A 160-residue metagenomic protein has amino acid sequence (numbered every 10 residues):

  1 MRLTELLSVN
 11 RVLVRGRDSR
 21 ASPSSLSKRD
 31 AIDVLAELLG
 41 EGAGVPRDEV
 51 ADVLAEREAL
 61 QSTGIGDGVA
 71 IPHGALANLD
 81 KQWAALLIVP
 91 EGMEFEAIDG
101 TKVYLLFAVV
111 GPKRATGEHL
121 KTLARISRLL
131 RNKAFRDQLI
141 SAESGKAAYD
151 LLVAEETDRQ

Functional and structural regions predicted by a protein language model:
M1-Q160: Cytosolic covalent-transfer regions centered on His/Cys nucleophiles that carry phosphoryl or persulfide groups
